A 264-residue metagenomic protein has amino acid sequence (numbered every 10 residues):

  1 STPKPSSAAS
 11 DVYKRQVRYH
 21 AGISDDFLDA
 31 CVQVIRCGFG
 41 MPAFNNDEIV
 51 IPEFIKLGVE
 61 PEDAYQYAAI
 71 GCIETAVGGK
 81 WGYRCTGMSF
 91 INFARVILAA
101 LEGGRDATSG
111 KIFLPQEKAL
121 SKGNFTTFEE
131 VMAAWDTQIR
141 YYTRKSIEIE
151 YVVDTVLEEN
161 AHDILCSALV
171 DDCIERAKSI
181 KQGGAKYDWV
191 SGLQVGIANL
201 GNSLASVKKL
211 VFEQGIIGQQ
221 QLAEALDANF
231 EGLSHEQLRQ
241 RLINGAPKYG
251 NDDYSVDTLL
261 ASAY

Functional and structural regions predicted by a protein language model:
S1, S7-Y264: Conserved catalytic cores of very large enzyme subunits
